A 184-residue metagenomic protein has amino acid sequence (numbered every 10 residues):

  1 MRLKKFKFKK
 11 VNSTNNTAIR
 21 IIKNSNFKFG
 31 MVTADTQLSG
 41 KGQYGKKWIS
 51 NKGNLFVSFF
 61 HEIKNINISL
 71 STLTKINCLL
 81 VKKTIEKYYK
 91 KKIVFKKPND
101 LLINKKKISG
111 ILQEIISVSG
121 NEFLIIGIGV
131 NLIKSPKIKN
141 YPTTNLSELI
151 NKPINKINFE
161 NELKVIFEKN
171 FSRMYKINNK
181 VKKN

Functional and structural regions predicted by a protein language model:
M1-K87, K91, P153, S172: N-terminal lobe of the biotin/lipoate ligase/transferase fold
K4, N65-I66, S71-I93, I103-N184: Long, positively charged amphipathic alpha-helical accessory segments at protein N-termini or as interdomain linkers
K9, F95-K97, N178: Short loop/edge segments at beta-strand edges and connector loops that shape dinucleotide/nucleotide cofactor-binding
N26-F27, S50-K52, K96, G120 (+1 more regions): A generic fold-level signal
